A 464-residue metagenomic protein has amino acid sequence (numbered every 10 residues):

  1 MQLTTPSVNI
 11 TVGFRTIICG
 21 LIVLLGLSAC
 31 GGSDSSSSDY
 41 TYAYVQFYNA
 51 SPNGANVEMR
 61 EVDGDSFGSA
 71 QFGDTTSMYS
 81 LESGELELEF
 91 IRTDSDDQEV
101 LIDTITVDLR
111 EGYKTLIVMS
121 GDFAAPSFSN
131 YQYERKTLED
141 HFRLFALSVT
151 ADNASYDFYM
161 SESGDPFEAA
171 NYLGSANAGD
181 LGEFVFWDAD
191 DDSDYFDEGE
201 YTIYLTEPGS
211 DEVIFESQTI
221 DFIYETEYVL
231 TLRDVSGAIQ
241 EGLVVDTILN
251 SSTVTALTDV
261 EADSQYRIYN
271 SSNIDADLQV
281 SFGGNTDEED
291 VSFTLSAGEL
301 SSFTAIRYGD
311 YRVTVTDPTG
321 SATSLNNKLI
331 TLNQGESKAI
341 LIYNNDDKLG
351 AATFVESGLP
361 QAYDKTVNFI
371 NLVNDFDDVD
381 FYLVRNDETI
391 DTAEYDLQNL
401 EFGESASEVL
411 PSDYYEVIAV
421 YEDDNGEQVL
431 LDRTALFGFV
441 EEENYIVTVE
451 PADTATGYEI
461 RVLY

Functional and structural regions predicted by a protein language model:
L3-I18: Bacterial N-terminal signal peptides that target proteins for export
C19-V23: Hydrophobic helical h-region of N-terminal Sec-dependent signal peptides in bacterial secretory/periplasmic proteins
G26-A29: C-terminal motif of bacterial Sec signal peptides marking the signal peptidase cleavage site
G31-Y464: Intrinsically disordered, low-complexity polar regions and short flexible loop motifs
